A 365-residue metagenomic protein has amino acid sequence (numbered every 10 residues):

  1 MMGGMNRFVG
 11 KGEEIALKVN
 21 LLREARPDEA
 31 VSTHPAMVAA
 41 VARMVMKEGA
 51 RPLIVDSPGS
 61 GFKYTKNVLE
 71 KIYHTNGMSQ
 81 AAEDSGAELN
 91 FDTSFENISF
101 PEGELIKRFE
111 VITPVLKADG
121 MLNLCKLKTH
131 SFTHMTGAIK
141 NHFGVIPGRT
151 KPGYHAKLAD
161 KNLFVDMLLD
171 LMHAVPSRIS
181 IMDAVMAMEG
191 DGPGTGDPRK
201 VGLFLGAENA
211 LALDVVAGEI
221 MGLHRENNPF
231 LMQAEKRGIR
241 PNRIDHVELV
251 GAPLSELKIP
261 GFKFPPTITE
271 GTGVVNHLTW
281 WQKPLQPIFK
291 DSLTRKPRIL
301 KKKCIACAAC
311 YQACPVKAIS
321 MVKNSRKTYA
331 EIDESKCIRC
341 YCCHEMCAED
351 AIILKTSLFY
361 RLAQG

Functional and structural regions predicted by a protein language model:
M1-I305, Y311-K327, H344, E349-G365: N-terminal and secondary-structure boundary signal
N324-K336: Short linker/helix segments within small regulatory modules
K336-C342, M346: Structured functional modules or segments
